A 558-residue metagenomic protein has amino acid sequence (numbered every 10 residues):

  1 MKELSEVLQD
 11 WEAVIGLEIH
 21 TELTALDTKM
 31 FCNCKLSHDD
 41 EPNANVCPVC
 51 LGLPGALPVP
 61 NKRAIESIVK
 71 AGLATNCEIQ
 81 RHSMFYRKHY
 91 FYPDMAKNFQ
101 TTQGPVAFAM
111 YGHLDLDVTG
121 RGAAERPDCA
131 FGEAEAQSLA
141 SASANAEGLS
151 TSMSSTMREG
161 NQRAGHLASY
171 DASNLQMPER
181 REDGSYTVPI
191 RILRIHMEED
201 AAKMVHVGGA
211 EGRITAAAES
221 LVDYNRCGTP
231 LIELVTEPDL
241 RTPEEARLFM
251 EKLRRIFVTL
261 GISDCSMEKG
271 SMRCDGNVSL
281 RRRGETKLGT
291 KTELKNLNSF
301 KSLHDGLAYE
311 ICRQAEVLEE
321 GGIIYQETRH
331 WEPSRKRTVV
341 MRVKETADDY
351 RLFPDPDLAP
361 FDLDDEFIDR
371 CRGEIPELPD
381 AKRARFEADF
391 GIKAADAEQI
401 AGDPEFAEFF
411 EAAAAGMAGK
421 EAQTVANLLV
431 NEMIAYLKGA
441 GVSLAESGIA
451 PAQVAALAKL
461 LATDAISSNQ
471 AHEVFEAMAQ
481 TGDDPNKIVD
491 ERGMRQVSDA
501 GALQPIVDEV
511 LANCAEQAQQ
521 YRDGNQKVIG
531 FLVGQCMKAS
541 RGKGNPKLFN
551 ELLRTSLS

Functional and structural regions predicted by a protein language model:
M1-E135, G148-M153, R163-E377, A394 (+2 more regions): Basic, nucleic-acid-interacting segments
Q9, A415-V425, A465-I466, D523-Q526: Structural motif
E18, E310, A413, L428 (+7 more regions): Amphipathic alpha-helical segments in well-ordered regions
A140-A142, S152-E159: Ser/Thr/Pro/Gly-rich low-complexity, intrinsically disordered segments
G270-R282, R351, E387-A412, A422-G439 (+3 more regions): Core structural elements
L444-A455, K459, S468-K538: Strongly charged, low-complexity linkers/loops
V507, N513, Q519, K547-S558: A carboxyl-terminal module marker
S540-P546: Short, basic interhelical loop/turn and adjoining N-cap of the next helix at nucleic-acid- or acidic-partner-contacting
